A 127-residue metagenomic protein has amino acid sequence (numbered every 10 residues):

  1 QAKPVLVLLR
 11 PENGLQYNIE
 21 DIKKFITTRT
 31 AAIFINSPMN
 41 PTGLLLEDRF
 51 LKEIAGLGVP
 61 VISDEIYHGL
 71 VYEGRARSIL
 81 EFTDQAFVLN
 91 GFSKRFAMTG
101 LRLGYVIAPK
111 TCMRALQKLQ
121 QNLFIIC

Functional and structural regions predicted by a protein language model:
Q1-P4: Substrate-binding/gating loop at the entrance of the active-site cleft, primarily in PLP-dependent aminotransferase-like
L6-L8, S78-E81, V88-N90: Structural signal for conserved beta-strand scaffold positions within catalytic alpha/beta enzyme cores
L9-G74: Active-site phosphate-binding strand-loop segment of PLP-dependent enzymes
K24, S78-L80, F124: Short secondary-structure boundary/capping segments
L57, F82-D84: Short, structured coil segments at secondary-structure junctions
H68, Y72, E81, K118: Phosphate-coordinating loops and pocket residues in cytosolic domains that bind phosphorylated ligands
D84-C127: Conserved core segment of the aminotransferase class I/II
